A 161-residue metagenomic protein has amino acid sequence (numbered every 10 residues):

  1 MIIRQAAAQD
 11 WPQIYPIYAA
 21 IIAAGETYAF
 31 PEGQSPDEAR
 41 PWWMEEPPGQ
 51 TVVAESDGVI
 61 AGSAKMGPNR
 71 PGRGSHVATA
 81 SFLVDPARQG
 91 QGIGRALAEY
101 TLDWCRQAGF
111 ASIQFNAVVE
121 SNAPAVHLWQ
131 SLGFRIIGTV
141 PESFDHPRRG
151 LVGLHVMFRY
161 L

Functional and structural regions predicted by a protein language model:
I2-I14: A short beta-loop-alpha structural element at the N-terminal edge of CoA-dependent acyl/N-acetyltransferase catalytic
A8, P31-A87, A98-Y100, W104 (+1 more regions): Acetyl-CoA-dependent GNAT
W11, P16-G33: Helix-loop element at the rim of GNAT/NAT acetyltransferase active sites that forms part of the acceptor-substrate
F82-L83, A117, V140, H146-L161: Terminal substrate-recognition subdomain of acyl/acetyltransferases
Q89, F115-A125, S143-D145: Conserved beta-strand-loop-alpha-helix junction that forms the acyl-donor binding cleft
G90-C105, V126-S131: Conserved acetyl-CoA-binding loop-helix of GNAT-fold acetyltransferases
C105-V118: Conserved GNAT acetyl-CoA-binding A-motif
Q130-T139: Conserved acetyl-CoA-binding loop of GNAT-fold acetyltransferases
